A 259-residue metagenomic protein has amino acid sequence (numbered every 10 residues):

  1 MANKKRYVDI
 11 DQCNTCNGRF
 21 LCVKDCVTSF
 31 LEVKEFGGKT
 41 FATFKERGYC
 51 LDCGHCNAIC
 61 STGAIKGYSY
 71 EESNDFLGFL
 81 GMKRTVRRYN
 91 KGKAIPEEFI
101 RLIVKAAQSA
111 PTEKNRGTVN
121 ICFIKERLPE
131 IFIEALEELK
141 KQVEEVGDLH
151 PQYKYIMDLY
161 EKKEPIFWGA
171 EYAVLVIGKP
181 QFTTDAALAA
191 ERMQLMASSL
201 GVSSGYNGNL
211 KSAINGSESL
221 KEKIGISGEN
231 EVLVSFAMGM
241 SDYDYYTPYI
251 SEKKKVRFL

Functional and structural regions predicted by a protein language model:
M1-L259: Acidic, surface-exposed loops and disordered segments
